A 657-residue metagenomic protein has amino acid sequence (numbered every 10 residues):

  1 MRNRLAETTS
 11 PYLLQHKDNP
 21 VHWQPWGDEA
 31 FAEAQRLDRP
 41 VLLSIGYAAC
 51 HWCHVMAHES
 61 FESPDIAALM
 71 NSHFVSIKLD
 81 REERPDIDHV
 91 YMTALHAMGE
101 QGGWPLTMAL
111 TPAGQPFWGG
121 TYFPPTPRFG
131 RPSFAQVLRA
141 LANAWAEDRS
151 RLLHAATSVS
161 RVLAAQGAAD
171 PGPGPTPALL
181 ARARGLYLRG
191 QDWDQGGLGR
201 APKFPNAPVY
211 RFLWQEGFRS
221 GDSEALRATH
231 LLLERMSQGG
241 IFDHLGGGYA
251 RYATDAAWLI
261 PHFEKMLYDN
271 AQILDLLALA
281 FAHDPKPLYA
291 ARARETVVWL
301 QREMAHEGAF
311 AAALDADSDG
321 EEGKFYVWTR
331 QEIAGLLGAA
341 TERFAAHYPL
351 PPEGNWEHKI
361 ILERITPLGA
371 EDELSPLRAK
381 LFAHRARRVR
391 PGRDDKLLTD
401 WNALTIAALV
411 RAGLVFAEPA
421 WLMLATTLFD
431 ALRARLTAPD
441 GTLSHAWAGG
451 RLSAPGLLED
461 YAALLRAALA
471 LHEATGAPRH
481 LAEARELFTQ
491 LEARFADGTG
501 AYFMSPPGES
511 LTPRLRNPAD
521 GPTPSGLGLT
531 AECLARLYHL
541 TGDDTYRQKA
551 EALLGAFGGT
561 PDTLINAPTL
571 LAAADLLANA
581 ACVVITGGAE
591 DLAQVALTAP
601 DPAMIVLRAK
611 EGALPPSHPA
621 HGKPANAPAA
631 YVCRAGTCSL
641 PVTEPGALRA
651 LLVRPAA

Functional and structural regions predicted by a protein language model:
M1-V415, W447, L554-A657: Replace the tail clause
A49, L245, Y249, N270-I273 (+9 more regions): Extended, hydrophobic alpha-helical segments in both membrane/secreted and soluble proteins
W214, F218, A278-A282, I406 (+7 more regions): Tandem alpha-helical RNA-recognition repeat domains
S220, K286, R411-L422, E473-L481 (+1 more regions): Acidic, serine/threonine/proline-rich low-complexity intrinsically disordered regions
R235-F242, T427-R435: Glycine-rich, acidic and aromatic/proline-enriched surface loops and short helix-turn segments that act as binding
Y289, W421, L452-P455: Catalytic nucleophile-loop/oxyanion-hole region of alpha/beta-hydrolase and closely related hydrolase-like folds
R302-A305, A434-Y461, L469-S617: Long, polar/charge-rich, low-hydrophobicity segments
